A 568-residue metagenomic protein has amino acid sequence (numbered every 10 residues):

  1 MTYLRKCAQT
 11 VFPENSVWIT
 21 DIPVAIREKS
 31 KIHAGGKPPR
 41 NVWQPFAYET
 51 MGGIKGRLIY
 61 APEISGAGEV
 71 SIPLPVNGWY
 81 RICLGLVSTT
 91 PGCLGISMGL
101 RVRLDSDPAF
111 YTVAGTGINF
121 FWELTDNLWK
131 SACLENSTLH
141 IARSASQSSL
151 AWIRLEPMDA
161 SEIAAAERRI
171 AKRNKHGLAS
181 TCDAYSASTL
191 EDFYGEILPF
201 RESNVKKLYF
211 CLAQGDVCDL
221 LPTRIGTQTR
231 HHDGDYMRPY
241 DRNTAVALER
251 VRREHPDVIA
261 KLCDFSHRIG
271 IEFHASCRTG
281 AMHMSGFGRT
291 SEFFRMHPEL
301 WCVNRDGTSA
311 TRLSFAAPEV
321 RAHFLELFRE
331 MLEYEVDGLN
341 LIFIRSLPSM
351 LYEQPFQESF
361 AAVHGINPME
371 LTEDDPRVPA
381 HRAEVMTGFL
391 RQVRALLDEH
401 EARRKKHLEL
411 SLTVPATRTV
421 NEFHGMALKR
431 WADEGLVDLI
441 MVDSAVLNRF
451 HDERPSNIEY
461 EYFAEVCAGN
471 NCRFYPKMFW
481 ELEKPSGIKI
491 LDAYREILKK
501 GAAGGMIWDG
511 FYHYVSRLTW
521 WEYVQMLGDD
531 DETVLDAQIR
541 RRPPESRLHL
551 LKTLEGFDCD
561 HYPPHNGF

Functional and structural regions predicted by a protein language model:
M1-P73: Glycan-recognition and processing domains
G68, L74-M98, F568: A short beta-strand element within beta-rich, extracytoplasmic domains of secreted/secretory-pathway proteins
L104-E135: Extracellular carbohydrate recognition and processing domains and analogous Trp-centered ligand-binding platforms
I170-E191, G234-D264, R268, F273-Y334 (+2 more regions): Active-site-adjacent "subsite" loops/lids of carbohydrate-active enzymes
D192-Q228, Y334-G338, L436-V442, K499-G505: Catalytic domains of carbohydrate-active enzymes, especially glycoside hydrolases
V205-G215, L439-E453, K477-G567: Substrate-binding cleft of secreted/luminal carbohydrate-active enzymes
D216-D257, G286-F315, L347-E384, T533-E545 (+3 more regions): Aromatic- and acidic-residue-enriched carbohydrate-binding clefts of CAZyme catalytic domains
H323-R473: Active-site neighborhood of glycoside hydrolase catalytic domains
